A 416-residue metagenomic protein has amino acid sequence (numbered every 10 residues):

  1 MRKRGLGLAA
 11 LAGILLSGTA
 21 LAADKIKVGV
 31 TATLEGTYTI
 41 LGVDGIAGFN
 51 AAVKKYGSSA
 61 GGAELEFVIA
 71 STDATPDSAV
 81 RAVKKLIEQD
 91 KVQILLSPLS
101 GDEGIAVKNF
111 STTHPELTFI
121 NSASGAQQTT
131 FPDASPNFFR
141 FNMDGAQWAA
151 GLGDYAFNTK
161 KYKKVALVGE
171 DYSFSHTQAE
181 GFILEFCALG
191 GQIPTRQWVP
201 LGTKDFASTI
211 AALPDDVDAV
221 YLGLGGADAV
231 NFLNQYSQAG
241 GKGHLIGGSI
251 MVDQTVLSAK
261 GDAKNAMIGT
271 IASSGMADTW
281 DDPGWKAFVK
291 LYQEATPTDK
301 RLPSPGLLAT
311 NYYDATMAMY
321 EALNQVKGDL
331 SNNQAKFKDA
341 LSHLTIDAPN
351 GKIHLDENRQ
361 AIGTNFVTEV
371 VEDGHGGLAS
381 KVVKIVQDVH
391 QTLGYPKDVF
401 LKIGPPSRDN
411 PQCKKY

Functional and structural regions predicted by a protein language model:
L16-A22: Sec/Tat signal peptide C-region and signal peptidase I cleavage site
K25, I40-G45, K55-T129, F141 (+2 more regions): Beta-alpha junction/loop-to-helix N-cap segments that form part of ligand/metal-binding clefts
I26, S342-Y416: Solvent-exposed, acidic/polar segments of extracytosolic/periplasmic ligand-binding ectodomains
G29-G48, A70-D77, L99-D102, V168-H176 (+2 more regions): Extracytoplasmic "Venus flytrap"
T72, I120-Q128, L201-G202, K242-K264 (+2 more regions): Venus flytrap/periplasmic-binding-protein-like
S78-R81, Q127-T130, P136-G240, T279-A287 (+1 more regions): Extracellular/periplasmic Venus flytrap/periplasmic-binding protein
L86, D90-S100, L117-S122, K164-G169 (+4 more regions): Periplasmic-binding protein-like
Y236-A315, L323-G328, S380-K381, D388-K415: Extracellular/periplasmic periplasmic-binding protein-like sensory domains
